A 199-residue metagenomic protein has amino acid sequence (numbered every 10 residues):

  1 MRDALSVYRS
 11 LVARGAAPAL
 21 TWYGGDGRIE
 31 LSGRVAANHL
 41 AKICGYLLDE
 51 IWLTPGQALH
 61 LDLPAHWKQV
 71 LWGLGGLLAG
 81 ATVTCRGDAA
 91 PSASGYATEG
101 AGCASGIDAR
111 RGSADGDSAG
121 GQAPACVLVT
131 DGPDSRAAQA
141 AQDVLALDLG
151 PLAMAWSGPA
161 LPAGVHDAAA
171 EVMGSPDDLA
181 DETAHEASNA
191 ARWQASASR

Functional and structural regions predicted by a protein language model:
M1-P18, R28-E30, C44, L48-L53 (+2 more regions): Extreme N-terminal leader/targeting regions
M1-R2, G24-D26, V35, K68: Long terminal accessory regions outside catalytic cores
L5, A41, W67-V70: Residue-level marker for well-ordered alpha-helical positions
Y8-L31, A170-R199: AMP-dependent adenylate-forming
A19-T21, P55-A65, L128-T130, R199: Short hydrophobic beta-strand segments
T21, V35-Y46: Conserved N-terminal alpha-helix of the aminotransferase class I/II PLP-enzyme fold
Y46-R86, D108-R110: Conserved AMP-binding/adenylate-forming
G73, V83-Q139, G150-H166, E171: Conserved ATP-dependent adenylate/AMP-binding module captured primarily in the ANL superfamily
